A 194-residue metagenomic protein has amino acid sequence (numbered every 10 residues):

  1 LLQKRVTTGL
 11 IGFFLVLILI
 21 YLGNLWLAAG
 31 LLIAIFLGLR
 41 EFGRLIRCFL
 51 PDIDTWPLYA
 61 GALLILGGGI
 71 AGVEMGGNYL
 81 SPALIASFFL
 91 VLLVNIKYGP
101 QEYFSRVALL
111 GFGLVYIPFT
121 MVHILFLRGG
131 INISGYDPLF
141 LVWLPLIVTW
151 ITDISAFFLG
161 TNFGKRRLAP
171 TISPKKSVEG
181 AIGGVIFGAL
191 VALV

Functional and structural regions predicted by a protein language model:
L1-V194: Membrane-embedded alpha-helical bundles of polytopic integral membrane proteins
